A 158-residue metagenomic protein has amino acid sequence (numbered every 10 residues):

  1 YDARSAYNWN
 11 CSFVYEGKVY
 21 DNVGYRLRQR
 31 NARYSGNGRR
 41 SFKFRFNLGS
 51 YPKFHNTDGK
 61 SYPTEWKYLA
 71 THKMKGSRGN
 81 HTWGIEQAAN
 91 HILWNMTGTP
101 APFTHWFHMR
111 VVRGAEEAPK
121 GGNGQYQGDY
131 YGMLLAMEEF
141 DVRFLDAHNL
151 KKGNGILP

Functional and structural regions predicted by a protein language model:
Y1-P158: Phosphate/dinucleotide-binding and metal-coordinating scaffold of catalytic cores in nucleotide-dependent enzymes
